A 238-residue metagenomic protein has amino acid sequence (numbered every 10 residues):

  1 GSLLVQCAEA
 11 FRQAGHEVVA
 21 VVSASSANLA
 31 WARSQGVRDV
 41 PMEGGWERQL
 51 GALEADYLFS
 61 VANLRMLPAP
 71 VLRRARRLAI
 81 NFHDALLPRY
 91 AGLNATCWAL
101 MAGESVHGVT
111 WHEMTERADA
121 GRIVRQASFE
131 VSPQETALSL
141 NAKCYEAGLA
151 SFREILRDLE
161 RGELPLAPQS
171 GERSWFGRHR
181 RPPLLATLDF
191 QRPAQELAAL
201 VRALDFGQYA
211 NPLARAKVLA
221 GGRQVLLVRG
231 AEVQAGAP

Functional and structural regions predicted by a protein language model:
G1-P212, R223: One-carbon transfer enzymes
A214-A220: Short conserved beta-strand and strand-loop elements enriched in small hydrophobics with frequent Asp/Gly
K217, R229-P238: Low-complexity, glycine/alanine/valine/leucine- and proline-rich hydrophobic stretches
A220-L226: Short, isolated positions in well-ordered beta-strands
